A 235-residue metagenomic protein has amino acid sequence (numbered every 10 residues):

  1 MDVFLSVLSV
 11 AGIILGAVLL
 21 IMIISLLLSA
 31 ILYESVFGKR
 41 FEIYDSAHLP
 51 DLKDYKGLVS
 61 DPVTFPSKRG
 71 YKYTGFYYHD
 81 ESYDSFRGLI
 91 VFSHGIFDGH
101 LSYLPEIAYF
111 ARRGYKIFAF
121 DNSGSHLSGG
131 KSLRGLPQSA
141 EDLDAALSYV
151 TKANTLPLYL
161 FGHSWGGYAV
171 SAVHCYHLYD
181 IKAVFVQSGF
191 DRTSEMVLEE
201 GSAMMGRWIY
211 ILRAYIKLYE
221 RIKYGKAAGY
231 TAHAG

Functional and structural regions predicted by a protein language model:
V10-P66, F76: An N-terminal hydrophobic leader/cap segment in hydrolases
K68-D80: A short loop-to-beta-strand scaffold at the N-terminal edge of the catalytic core in hydrolase folds
D80-L89: Proline/glycine-enriched tight loop/beta-turn segments at coil->beta junctions that connect or precede beta-strands
R87, H94-D98: Active-site glycine-rich loops that stabilize anionic/oxyanionic intermediates across multiple enzyme folds
I107-G129: Conserved alpha/beta-hydrolase
S125-N154: Catalytic nucleophile-loop/oxyanion-hole region of alpha/beta-hydrolase and closely related hydrolase-like folds
G162-G166, V170: Gly/Ala-rich beta-loop-alpha elbow adjacent to hydrolase catalytic centers
A172-G229: Hydrolase active-site cap/lid region
